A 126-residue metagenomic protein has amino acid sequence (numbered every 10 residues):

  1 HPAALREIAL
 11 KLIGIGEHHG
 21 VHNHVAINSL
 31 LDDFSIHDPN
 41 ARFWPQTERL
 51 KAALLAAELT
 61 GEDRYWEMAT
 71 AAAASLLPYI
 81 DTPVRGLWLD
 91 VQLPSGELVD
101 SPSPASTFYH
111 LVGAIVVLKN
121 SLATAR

Functional and structural regions predicted by a protein language model:
H1-R126: Glycan-recognition and catalytic cores of secretory/periplasmic carbohydrate-active enzymes
